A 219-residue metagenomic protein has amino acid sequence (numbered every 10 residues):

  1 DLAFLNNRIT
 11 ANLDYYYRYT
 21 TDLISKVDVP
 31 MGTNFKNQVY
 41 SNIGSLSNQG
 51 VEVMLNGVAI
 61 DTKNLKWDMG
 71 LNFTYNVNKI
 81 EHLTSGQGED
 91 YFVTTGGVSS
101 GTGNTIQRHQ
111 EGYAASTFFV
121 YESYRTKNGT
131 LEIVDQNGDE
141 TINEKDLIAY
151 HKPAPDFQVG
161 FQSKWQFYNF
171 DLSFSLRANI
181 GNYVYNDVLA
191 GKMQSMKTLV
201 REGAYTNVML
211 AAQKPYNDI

Functional and structural regions predicted by a protein language model:
D1-F4, I9-Y17, V51-A59, W67-Y75 (+2 more regions): Membrane-embedded beta-strands that build the outer-membrane beta-barrel scaffold
Y19-G50, M54-Q158, Y183-I219: Surface-exposed loop/interface segments of Gram-negative outer-membrane beta-barrel transport/assembly proteins
